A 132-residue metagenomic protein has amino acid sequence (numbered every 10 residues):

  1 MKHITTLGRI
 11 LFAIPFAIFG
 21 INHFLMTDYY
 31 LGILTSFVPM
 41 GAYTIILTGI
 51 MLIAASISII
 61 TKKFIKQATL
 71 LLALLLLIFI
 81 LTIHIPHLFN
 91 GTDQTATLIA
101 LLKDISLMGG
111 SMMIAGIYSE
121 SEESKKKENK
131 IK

Functional and structural regions predicted by a protein language model:
M1-L25, T44-I50, A54, T61-K132: Extended, low-polarity transmembrane helix blocks
L7-R9, M26-P39: Short juxtamembrane and helix-loop transition motifs at transmembrane-helix boundaries in membrane proteins
